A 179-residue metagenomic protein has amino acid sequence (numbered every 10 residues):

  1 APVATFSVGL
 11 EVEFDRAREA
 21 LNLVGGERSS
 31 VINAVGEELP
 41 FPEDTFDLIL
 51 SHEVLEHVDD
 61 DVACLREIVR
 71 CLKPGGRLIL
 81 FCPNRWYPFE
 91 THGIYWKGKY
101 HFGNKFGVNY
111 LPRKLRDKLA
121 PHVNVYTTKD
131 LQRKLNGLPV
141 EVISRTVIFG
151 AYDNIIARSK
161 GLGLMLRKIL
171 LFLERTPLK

Functional and structural regions predicted by a protein language model:
A1-T91: Conserved SAM-binding loop
D59-E67, C71, R77-K179: S-adenosyl-L-methionine-dependent methyltransferase catalytic module, highlighting the catalytic core
